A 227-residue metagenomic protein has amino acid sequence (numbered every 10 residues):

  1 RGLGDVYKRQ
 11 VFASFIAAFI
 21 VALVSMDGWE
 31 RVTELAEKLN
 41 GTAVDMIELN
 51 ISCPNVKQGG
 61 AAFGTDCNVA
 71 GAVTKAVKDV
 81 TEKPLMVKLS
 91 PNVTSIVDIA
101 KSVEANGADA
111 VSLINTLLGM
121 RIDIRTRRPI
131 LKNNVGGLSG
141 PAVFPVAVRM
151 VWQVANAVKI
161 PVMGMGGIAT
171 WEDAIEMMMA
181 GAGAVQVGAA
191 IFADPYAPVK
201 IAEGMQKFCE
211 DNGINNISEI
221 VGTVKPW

Functional and structural regions predicted by a protein language model:
G2-Y7: Short, small-residue-biased leader/transition segments that mark boundaries at the very start of proteins
S14-T33: Hydrophobic alpha-helical hairpins/lids featuring a short glycine-rich hinge
I20-A22, L85-K88, M163-G164, Q186-V187: Short catalytic-loop micro-motif centered on adjacent basic/acidic residues
S25-D27, P91, I191-F192: Short histidine/acidic/glycine/proline-rich micro-motifs that form metal- and phosphate-coordinating active-site loops
W29-M163, A169-E176, A180: Alpha/beta enzyme core
L138-V158, M163, A169-W227: Alpha/beta catalytic cores of nucleotide-metabolism and tRNA/nucleoside-modifying enzymes
